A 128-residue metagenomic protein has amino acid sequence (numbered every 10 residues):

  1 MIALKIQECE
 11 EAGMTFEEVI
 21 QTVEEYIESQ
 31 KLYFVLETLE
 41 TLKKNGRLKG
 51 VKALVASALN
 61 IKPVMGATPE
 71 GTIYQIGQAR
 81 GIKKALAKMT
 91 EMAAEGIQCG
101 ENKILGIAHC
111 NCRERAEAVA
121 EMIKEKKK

Functional and structural regions predicted by a protein language model:
M1-K128: Mixed-charge interfacial surface used for oligomerization/domain docking and macromolecular partner engagement
